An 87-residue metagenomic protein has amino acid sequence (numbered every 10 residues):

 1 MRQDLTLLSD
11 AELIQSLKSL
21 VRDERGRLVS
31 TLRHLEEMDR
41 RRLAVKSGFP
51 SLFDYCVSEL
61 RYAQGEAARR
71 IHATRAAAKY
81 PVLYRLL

Functional and structural regions predicted by a protein language model:
M1-L60: N-terminal acidic-hydrophobic amphipathic loop/helix motif that frequently occurs adjacent to catalytic
F49-L87: Amphipathic alpha-helical "recognition" segments
